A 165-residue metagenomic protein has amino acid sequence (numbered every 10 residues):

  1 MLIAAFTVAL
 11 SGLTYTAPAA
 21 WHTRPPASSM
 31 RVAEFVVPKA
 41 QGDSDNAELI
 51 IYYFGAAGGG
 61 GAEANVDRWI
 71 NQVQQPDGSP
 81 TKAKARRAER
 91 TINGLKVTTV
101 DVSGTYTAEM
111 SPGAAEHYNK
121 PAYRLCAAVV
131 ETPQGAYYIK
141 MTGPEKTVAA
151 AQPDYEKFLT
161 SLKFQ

Functional and structural regions predicted by a protein language model:
M1-T7: Sec-dependent N-terminal signal peptides
A9-T16: N-terminal helix-cap/turn-to-beta initiation motif at the start of protein domains
T16-P76: Secretory pathway targeting signatures of secreted, lumenal, and periplasmic proteins
A19, M30-V32, V66-V130: Signature of long, low-cysteine stretches enriched in small and polar/charged residues
A19-W21, P133-Q165: Surface-exposed amphipathic alpha-helical segments
G42-S44, G58-E63, N119-A122, P144 (+1 more regions): Solvent-exposed, acidic/flexible segments
I50-G59, R86, K140-A149: Second-shell loop/turn segments in exported
F54-A56, S103-T107, Q134, P144: Solvent-exposed coil/turn segments that connect beta secondary-structure elements in extracytoplasmic/periplasmic
